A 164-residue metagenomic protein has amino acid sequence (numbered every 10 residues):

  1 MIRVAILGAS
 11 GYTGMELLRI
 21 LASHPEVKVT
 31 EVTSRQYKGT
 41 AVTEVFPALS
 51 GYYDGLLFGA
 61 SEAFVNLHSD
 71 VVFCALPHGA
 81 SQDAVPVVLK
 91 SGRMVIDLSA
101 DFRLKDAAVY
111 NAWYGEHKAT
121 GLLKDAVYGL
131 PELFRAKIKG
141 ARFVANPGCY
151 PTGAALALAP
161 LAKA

Functional and structural regions predicted by a protein language model:
M1-A164: N-terminal Rossmann-like NAD(P) cofactor-binding subdomain of oxidoreductases, focused on the glycine-rich
